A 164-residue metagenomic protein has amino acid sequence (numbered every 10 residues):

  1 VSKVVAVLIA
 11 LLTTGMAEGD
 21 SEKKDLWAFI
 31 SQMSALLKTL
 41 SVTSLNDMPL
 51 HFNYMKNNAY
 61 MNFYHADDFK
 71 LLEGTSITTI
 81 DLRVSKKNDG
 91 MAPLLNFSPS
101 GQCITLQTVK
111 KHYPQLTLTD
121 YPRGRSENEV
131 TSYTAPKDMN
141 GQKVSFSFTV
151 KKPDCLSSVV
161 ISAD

Functional and structural regions predicted by a protein language model:
V1-V5: Bacterial N-terminal signal peptides that target proteins for export
A6-T14: Bacterial N-terminal signal peptides
G15-G124, P153-D164: Short helix/turn-capping signatures at newly exposed starts of structured segments
N58, Y133-T134, D138: Short alpha-helical interface elements
R125-T134: Beta-rich nucleic-acid/ligand-interaction surfaces
P136-D154: Short, exposed beta-strand-loop hairpins at the edges of beta-sheets in extracellular/periplasmic proteins
